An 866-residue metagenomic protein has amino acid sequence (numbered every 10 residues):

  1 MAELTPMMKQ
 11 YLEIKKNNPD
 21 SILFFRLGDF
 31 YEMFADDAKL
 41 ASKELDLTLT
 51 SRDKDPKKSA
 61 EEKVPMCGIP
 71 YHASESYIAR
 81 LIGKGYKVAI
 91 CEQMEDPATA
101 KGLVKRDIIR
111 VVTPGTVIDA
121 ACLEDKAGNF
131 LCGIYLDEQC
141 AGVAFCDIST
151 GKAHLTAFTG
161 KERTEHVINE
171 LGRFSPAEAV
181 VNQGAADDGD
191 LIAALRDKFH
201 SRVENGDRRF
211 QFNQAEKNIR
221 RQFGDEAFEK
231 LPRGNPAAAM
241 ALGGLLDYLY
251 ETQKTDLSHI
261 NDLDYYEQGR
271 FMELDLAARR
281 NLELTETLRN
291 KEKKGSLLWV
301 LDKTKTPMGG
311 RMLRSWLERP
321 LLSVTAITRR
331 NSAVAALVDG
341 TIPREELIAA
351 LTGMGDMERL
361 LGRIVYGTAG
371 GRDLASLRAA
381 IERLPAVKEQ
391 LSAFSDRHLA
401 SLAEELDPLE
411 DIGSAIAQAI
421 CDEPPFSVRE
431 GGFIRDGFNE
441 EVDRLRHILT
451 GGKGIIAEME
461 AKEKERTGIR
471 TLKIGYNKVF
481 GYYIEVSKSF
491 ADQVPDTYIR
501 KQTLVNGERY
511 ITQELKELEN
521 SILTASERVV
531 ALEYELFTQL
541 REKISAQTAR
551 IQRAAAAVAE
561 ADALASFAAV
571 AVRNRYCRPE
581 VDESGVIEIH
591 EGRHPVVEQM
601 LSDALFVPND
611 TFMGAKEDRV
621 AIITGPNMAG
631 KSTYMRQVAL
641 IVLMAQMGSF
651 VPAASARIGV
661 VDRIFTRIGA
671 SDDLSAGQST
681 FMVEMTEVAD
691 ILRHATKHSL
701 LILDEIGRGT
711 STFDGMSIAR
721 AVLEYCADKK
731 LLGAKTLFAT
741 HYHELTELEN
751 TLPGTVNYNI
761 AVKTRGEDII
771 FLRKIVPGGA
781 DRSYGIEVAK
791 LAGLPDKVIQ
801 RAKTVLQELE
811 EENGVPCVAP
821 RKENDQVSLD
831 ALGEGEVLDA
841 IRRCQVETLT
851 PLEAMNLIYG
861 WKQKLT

Functional and structural regions predicted by a protein language model:
M1-A2, K9-E13, D20, R541 (+5 more regions): Conserved phosphate-binding elements of NTP-dependent enzyme cores
M1-A336, A349-T352, D356-V365, A369-E458 (+1 more regions): Charged catalytic and DNA/RNA-contacting regions of genome-maintenance and nucleic-acid-processing enzymes
A35-A38, N235, K305-T306, W316 (+6 more regions): ATPase nucleotide-binding head domains, primarily ABC-like/P-loop NTPase cores
C91, P114-L123, D256, F394-H398 (+5 more regions): Active-site phosphate-binding and catalytic loops of NTP-dependent enzymes
C140, F210-K217, M272-L276, L288 (+5 more regions): Amphipathic heptad-repeat alpha-helical coiled-coil/stalk segments that mediate oligomerization, filament/stalk
L171, P176-G184, D190-L191, E514-Q547 (+2 more regions): Conserved catalytic alpha/beta cores of large enzymes that bind or transform nucleotide phosphates and polynucleotides
I327-R330, A350, M354, G452 (+5 more regions): Intracellular alpha-helical coupling/juxtamembrane segments of multi-pass membrane proteins
G370-D373, V846-T866: Short, amphipathic C-terminal "tail helix"
